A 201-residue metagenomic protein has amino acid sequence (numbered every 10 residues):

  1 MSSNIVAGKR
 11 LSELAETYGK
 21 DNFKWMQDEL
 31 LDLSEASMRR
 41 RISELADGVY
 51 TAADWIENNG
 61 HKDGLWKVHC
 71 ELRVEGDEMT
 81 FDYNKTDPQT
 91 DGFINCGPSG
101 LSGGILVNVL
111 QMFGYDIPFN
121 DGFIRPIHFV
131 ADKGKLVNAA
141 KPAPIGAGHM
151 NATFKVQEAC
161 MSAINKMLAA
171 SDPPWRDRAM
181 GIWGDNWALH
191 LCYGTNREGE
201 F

Functional and structural regions predicted by a protein language model:
M1-F201: Glycine/proline-enriched, intrinsically flexible loops and inter-domain linkers
